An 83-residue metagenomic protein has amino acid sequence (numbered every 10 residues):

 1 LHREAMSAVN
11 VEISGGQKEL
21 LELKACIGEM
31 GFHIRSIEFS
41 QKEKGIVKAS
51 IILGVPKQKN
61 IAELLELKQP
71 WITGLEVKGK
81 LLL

Functional and structural regions predicted by a protein language model:
L1-F39: Canonical alpha-helical transmembrane segment with a positive-inside/aromatic-interface signature
E12, I52-G54, K78: Residues in well-ordered beta-strands of folded domains
G16-Q17, G54-N60: Helix N-cap motif at beta-to-alpha junctions
E22-G28, N60-T73: Short amphipathic alpha-helices in soluble, non-transmembrane regions that often serve as interface/regulatory elements
H33-F39, L65-L83: Conserved short beta-strand edge segments in small beta-sheet-based binding/regulatory domains
E43-A49: A short, glycine/Asx- and small/polar-enriched loop/turn that sits immediately N-terminal to a beta-strand
